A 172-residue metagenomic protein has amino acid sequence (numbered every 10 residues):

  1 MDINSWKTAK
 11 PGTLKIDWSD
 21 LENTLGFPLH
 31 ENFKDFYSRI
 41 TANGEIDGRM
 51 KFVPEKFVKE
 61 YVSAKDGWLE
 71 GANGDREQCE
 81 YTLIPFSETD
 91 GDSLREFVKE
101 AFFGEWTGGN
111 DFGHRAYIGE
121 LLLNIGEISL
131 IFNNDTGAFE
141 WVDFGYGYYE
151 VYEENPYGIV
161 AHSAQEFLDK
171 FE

Functional and structural regions predicted by a protein language model:
M1-I125: A surface-exposed partner-binding patch
S129-F132, G137-E172: Glycine-rich, aromatic-bearing surface loops/beta-hairpins
